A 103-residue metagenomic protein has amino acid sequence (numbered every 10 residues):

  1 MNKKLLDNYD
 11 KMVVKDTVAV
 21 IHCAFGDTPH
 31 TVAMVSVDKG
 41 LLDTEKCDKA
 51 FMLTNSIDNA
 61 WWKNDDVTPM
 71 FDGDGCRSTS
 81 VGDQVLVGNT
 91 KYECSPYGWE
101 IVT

Functional and structural regions predicted by a protein language model:
M1-N64: N-terminal non-globular leader segments, chiefly Sec-dependent signal peptides
A24, D38, F71-G73, P96: Intrinsically disordered, low-complexity segments enriched in small/polar residues
N64-G75: Short alpha-helix capping/helix-loop boundary micro-motifs
G75-T103: Short, compact, well-ordered microdomains
